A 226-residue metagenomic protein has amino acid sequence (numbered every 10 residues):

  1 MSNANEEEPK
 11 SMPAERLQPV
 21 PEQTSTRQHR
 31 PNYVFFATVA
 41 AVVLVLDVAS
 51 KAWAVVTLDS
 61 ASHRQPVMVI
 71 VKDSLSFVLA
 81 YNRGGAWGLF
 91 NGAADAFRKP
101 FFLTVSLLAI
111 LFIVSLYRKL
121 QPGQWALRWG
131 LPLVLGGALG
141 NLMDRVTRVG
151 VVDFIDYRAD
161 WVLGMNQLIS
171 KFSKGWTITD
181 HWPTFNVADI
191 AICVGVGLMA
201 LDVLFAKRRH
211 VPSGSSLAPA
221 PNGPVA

Functional and structural regions predicted by a protein language model:
M1-A226: Alpha-helical transmembrane bundles and membrane-interface segments of multipass inner-membrane proteins
